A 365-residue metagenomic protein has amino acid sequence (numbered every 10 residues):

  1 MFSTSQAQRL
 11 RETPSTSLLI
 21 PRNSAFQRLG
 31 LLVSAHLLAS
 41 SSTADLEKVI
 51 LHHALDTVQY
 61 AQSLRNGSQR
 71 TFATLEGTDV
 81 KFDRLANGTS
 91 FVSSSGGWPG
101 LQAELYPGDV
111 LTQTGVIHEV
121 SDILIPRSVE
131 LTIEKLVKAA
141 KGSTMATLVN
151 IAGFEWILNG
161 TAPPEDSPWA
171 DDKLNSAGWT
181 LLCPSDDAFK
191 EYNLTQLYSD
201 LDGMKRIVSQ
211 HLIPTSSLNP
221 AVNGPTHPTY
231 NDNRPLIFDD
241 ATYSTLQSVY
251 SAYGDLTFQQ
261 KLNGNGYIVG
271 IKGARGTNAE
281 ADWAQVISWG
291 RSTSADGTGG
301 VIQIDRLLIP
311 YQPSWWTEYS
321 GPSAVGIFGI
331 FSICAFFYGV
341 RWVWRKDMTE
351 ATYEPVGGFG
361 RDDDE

Functional and structural regions predicted by a protein language model:
M1-E365: Mature, structured domains of secreted/extracytosolic soluble proteins
